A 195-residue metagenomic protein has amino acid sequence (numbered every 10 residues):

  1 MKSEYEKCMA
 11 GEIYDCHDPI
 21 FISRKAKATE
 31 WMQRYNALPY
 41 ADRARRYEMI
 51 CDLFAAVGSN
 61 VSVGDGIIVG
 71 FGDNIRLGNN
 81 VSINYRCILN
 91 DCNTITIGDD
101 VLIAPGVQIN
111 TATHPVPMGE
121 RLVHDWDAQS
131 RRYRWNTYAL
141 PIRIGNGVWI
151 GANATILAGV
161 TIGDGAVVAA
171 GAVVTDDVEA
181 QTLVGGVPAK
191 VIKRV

Functional and structural regions predicted by a protein language model:
M1-N60, P115-G119, D125-D127, V187-K193: Terminal amphipathic alpha-helical/low-complexity segments used for targeting or macromolecular assembly
C8, G145, G163: Short, acidic, Ser/Thr-enriched surface-loop or helix-capping motifs
I13, N80, D100, G147-W149 (+3 more regions): Residue-level marker of beta-strand positions
A44, I97, Q181-T182: Sparse recognition of residues in long alpha-helices and their boundaries
C51, I67-L77, S82-V160, V187-P188 (+1 more regions): Flexible, glycine/small-residue-enriched loop-and-beta-strand segment within the central core of proteins
T155-A189: C-terminal/domain-terminus segments
